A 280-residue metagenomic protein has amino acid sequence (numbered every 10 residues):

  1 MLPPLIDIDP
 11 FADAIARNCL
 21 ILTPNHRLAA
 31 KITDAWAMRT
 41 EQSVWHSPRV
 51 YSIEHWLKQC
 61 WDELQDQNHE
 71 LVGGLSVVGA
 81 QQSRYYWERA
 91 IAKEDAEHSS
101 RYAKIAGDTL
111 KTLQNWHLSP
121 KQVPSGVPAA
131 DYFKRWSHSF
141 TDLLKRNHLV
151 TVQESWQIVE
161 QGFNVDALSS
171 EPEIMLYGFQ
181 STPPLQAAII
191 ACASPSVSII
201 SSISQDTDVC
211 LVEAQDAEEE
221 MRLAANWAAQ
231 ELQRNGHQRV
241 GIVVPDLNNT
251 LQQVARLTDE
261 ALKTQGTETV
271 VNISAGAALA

Functional and structural regions predicted by a protein language model:
M1-M38, Q42-S47, I53, G162 (+1 more regions): Conserved motor-region signature of P-loop NTPase helicases/translocases
P4-I6, D13-I15, T23-S170, P183-P184: Basic/charged alpha-beta structural segments of nucleotide/phosphate-handling enzymes
